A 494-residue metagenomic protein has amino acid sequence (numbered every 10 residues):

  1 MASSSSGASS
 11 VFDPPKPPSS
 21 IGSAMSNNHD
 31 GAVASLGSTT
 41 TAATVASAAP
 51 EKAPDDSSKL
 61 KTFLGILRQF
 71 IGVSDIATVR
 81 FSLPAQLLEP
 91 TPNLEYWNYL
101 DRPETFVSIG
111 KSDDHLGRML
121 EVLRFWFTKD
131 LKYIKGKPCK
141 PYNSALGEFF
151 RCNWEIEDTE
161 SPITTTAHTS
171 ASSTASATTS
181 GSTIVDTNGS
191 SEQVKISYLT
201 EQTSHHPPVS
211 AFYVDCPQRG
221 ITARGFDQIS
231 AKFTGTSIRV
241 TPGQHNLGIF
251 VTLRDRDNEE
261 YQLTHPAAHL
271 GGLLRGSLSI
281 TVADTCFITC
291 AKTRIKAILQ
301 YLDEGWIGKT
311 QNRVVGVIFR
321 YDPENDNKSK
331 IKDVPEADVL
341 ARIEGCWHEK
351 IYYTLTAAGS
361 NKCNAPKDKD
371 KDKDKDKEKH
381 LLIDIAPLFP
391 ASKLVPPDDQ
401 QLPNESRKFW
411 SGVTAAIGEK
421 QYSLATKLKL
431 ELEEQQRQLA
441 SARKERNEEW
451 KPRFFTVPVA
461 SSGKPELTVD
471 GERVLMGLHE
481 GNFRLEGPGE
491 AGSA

Functional and structural regions predicted by a protein language model:
M1-K111, L116-A494: Extended acidic, Ser/Thr- and Pro-enriched interaction/regulatory segments
